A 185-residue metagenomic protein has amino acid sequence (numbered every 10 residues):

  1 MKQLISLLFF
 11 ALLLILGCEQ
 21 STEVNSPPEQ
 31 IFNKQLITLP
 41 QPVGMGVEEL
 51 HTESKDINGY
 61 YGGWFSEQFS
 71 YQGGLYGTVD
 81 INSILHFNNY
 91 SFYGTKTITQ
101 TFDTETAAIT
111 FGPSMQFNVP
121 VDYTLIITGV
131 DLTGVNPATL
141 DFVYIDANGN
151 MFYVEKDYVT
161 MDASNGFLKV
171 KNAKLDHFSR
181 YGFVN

Functional and structural regions predicted by a protein language model:
M1-L16: Sec-dependent bacterial lipoprotein signal peptides
Q3, G63, D80, S114-M115 (+1 more regions): Intrinsic disorder/low-complexity segments
L13-V47, N185: Bacterial Sec-dependent N-terminal signal peptides
Q30-I37, V43-Y61, Q68, F92-N148: Proteolytic processing hotspots in large secreted/extracellular or virion-associated proteins and select intracellular
Y61-F87: Short, surface-exposed binding/anchoring microloops in extracellular/periplasmic proteins
D80-S83, N88-Q100, K156-D157, V170: Generic structural motif
F87, S114-N185: Proteolytic-maturation and junctional protease-sensitive modules
